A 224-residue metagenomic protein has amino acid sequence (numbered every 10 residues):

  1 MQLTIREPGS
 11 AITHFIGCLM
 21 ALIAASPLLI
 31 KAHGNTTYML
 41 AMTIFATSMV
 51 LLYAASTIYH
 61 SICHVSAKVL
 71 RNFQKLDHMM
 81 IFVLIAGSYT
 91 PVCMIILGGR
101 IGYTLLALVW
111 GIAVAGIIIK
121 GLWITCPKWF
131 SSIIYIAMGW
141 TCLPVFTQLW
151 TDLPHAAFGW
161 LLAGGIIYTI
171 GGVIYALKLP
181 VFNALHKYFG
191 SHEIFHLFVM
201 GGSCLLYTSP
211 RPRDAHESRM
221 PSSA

Functional and structural regions predicted by a protein language model:
P8, A67-M80, K187-S191: Juxtamembrane helix-capping/reentrant segments at transmembrane boundaries
G9-S26: The first (N-terminal) embedded transmembrane alpha-helix
L22, L76-A86, I133-F146, I194-S203: Small-residue-rich segments of transmembrane alpha-helices in multi-pass membrane proteins, especially helix faces
M42-V50, G98-W110, L161-I166: Structural signature of hydrophobic alpha-helical transmembrane segments
I95-R100, G121-W129, L149-H155: Membrane-interface helix caps and helix-loop-helix hairpins in membrane proteins
F130-T147, H155-L177: Alpha-helical membrane segments in multi-pass integral membrane proteins
P180-M200: Interfacial loop-to-transmembrane junctions
Y207-P212: Conserved small/polar residues in nucleotide/adenosyl-binding loops
